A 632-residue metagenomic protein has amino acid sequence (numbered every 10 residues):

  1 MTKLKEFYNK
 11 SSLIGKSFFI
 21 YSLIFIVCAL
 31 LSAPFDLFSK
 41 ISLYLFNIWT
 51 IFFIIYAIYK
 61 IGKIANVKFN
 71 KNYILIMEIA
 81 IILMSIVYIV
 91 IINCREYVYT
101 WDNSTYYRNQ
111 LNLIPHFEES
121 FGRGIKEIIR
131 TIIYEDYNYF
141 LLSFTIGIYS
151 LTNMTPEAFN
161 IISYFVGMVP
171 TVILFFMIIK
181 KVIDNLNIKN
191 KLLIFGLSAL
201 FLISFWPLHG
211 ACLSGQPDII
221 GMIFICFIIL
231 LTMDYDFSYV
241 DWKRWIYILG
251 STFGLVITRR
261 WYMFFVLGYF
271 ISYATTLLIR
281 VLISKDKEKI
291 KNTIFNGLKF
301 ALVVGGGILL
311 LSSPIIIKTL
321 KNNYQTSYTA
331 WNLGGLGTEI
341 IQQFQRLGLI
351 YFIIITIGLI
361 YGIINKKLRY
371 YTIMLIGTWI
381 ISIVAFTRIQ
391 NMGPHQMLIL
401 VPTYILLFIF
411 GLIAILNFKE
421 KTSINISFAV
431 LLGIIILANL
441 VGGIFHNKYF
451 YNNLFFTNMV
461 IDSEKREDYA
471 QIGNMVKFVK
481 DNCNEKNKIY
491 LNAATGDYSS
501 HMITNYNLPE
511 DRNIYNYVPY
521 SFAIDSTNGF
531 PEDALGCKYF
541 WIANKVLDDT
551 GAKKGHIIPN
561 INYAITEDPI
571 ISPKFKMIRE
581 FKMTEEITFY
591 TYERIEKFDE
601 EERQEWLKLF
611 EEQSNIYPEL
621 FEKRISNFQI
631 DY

Functional and structural regions predicted by a protein language model:
M1-I89, L193, T293-V304: Start-transfer (signal-anchor) and selected internal transmembrane alpha helices of multi-pass inner/ER membrane
F53-K63, L174-I179, A274-S284, G348-T372 (+3 more regions): Hydrophobic, aromatic-rich transmembrane alpha-helices and their immediate juxtamembrane boundary segments
A57-K63, A158-I188, F227, L231 (+1 more regions): Transmembrane-helix motifs of polytopic, lipid-linked glycan transferases
I92-S104, F117-L142, Y164-F165, G210 (+1 more regions): Membrane-proximal lumenal/periplasmic loop motifs of glycosylation machinery
Y106-L113, F265-T276, R280-V281, I294-L368 (+1 more regions): Transmembrane-lumen/periplasm boundary regions of multi-pass, lipid-linked membrane glycan transferases
A199, R244-R260, I271, I380-V384: Membrane-interface alpha helices of multi-pass inner-membrane proteins
P207-I220: Short acidic/glycine- and proline-prone juxtamembrane loop motifs at membrane-interface regions of multi-pass membrane
G433-D497, P618-I630: Membrane-embedded, lumen/periplasm-facing catalytic core of multi-pass transferases that use lipid-linked donors
